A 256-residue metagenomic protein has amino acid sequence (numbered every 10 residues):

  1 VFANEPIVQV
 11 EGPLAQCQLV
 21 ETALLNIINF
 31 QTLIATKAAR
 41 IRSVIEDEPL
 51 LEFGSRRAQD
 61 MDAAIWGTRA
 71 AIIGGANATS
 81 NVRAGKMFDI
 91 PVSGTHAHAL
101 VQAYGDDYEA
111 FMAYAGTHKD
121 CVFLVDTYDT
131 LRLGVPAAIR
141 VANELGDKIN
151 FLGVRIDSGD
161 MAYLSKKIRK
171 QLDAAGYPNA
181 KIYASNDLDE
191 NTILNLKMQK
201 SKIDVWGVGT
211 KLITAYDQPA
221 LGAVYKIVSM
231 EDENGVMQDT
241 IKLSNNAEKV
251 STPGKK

Functional and structural regions predicted by a protein language model:
F2-P178, L188-T192, M198-Q199, L212 (+1 more regions): Buried, small/hydrophobic-residue-enriched core segments of structured protein domains
V8, G94, Y183, D204-G207: Short hydrophobic alpha-helical runs that function as membrane-insertion/retention elements
K170-A175, A180, L188-K256: Gly/Ser/Thr/Ala-enriched C-terminal appendages of enzymes
